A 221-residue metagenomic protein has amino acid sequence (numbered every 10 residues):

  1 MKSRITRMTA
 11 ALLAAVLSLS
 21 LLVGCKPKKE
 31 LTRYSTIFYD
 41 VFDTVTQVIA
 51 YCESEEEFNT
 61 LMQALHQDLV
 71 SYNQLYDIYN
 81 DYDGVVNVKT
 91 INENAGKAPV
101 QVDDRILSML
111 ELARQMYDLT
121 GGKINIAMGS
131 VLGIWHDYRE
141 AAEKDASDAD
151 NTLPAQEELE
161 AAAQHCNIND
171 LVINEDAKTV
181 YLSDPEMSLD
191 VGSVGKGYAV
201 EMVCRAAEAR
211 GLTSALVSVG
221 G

Functional and structural regions predicted by a protein language model:
M1-L12: Bacterial N-terminal signal peptides that target proteins for export
T9, L212-G221: A short glycine-rich beta-strand->turn/loop micro-motif centered on a GG-aromatic cluster
L12-S18: Extracellular-facing segments of soluble proteins and assemblies that are Gly/Ser/Thr-biased and enriched in aromatics
S18-G192, M202-S214: A contiguous, well-ordered beta/alpha segment that forms the leading edge of an enzyme domain
K196: Short, conserved phosphate/pyrophosphate- and ester-handling motifs at nucleotide-, phospho-/glycolipid
A199: Short active-site segment of divalent metal-dependent hydrolases/proteases that encodes the spacing between
